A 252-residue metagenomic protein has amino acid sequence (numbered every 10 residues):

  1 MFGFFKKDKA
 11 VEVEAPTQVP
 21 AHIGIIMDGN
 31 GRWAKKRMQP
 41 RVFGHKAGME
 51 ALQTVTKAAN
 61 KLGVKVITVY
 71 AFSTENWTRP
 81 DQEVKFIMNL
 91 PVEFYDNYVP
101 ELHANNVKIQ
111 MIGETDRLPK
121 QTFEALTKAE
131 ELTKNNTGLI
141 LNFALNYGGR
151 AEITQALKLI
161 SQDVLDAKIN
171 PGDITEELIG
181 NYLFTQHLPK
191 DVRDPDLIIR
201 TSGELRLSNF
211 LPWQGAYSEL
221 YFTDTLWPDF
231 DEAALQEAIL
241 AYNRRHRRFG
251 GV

Functional and structural regions predicted by a protein language model:
M1-V252: Flexible, compositionally biased loop and terminal segments
